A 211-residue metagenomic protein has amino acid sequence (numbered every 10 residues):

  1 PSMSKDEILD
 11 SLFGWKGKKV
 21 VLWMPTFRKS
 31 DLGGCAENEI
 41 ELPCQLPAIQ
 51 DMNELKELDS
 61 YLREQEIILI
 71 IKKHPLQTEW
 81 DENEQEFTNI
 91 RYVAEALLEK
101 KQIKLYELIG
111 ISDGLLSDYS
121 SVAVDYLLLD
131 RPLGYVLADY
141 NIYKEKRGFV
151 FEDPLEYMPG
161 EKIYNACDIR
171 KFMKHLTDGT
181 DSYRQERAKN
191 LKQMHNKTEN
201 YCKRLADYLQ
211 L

Functional and structural regions predicted by a protein language model:
P1, K101-Y106, K144-F151: Short, charged, surface-exposed secondary-structure boundary motifs
P1-E86, E199-C202: Conserved catalytic-core segment of nucleotide-activated headgroup transferases in glycan assembly
E7, E57, D168-K171, R204 (+1 more regions): Alpha-helical elements of Rossmann-like donor-binding domains used by nucleotide-donor carbohydrate transfer enzymes
K72, E95, V136-A138: Generic beta-sheet signal
P75-V124: Donor nucleotide-activated moiety binding/catalytic core segment of transferases that use nucleotide-activated donors
T88, S121-M194: Catalytic binding pocket for nucleotide-activated donors in carbohydrate/polymer assembly enzymes
K197-L211: C-terminal alpha-helical cap of glycosyltransferases
